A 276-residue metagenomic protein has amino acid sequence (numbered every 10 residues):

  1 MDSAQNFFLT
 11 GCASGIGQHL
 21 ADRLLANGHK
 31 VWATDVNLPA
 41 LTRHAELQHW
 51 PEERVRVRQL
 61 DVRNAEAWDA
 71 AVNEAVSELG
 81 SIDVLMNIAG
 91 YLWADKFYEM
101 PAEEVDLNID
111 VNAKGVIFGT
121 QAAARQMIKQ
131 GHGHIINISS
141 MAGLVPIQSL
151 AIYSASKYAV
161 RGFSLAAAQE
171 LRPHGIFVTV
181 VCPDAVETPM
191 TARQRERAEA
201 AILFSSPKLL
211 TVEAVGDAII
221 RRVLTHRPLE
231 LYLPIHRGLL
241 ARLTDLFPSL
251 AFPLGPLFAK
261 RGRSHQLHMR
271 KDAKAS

Functional and structural regions predicted by a protein language model:
D2-W32: Canonical Rossmann dinucleotide-binding motif of NAD(H)/NADP(H)-dependent dehydrogenases/reductases, specifically
N27-R43: Conserved glycine-rich Rossmann-like NAD(P)H-binding loop of the short-chain dehydrogenase/reductase
K96-F97, P101-D106: Substrate-binding pocket helix/loop in short-chain dehydrogenase/reductase
T120, S156: Active-site helix of classical SDR
R125, Q169-E170: Alpha-helical segment proximal to the catalytic Tyr-Lys
S140: Residue(s) in the substrate-gating loop at a strand-loop-helix junction that position the organic substrate next
P173-I235: SDR active-site lid
